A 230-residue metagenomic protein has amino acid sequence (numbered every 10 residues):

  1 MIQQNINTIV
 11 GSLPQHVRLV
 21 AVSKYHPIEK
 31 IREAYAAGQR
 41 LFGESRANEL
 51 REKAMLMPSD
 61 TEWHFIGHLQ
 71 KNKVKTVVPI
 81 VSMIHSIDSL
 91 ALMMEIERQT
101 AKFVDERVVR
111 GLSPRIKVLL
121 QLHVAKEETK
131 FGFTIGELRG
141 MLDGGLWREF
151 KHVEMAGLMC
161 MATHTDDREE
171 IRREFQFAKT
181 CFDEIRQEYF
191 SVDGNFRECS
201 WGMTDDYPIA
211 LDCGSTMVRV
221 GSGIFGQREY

Functional and structural regions predicted by a protein language model:
M1-D205, L211-C213, F225-Q227: Conserved alpha/beta-domain cores
T216-M217: Divalent-metal-activated hydrolytic enzyme cores
V220-Y230: Short C-terminal tail/terminal secondary-structure segment of NAD(P)H-dependent dehydrogenase/reductase domains
